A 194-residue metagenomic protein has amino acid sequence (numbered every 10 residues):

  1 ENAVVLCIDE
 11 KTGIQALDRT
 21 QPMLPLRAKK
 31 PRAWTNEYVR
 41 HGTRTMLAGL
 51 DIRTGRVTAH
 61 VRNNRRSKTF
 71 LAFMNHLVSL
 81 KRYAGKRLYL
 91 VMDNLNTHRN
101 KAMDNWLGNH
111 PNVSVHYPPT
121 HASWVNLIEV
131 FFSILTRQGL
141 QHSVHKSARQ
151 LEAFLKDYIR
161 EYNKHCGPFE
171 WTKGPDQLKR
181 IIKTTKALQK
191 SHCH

Functional and structural regions predicted by a protein language model:
E1-N75, D176, R180-I182, K186-Q189: Extended, low-complexity cationic-aromatic segments
N2-A3, T54, G85-R87, H110-S114: Short glycine-/polar-rich loops that comprise or flank the Walker A/P-loop and associated switch/sensor motifs
I8, L88, Y117, L140-Q141 (+2 more regions): Basic nucleic-acid-binding interfaces
D18-R19, Q150-H194: C-terminal domain-tail junction helix/linker
A33-Y38, L107-L127, S143-H145: RNase H-like polynucleotidyl transferase catalytic core
V57, I128-Q150, E161-N163: Active-site proximal helix-loop segment of RNase H-like, two-metal nucleases, encompassing DDE(D)
K68-L88: Short, basic/hydrophobic alpha-helical segments
G85-H98: Acidic/histidine-rich, metal-coordinating catalytic segments
